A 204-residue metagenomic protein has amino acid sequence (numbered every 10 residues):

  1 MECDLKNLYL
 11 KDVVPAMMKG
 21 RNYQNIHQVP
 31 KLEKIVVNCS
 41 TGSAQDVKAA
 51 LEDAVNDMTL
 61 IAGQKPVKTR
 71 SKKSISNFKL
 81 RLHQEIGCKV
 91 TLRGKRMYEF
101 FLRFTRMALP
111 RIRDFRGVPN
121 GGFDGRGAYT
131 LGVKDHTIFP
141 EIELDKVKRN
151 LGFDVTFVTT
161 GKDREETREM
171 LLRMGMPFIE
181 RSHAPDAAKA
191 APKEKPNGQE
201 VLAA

Functional and structural regions predicted by a protein language model:
M1-A204: Ribosome-associated RNA-binding proteins
